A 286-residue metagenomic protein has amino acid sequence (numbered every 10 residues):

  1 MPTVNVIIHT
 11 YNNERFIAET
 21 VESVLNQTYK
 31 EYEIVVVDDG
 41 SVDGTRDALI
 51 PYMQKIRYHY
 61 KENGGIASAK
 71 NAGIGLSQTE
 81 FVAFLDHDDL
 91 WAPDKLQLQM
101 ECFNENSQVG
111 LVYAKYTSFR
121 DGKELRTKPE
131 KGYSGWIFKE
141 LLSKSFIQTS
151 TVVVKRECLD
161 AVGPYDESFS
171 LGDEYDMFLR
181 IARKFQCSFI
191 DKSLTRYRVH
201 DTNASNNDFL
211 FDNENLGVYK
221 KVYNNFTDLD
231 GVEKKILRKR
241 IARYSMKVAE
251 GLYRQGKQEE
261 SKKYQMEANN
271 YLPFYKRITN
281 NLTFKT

Functional and structural regions predicted by a protein language model:
M1-L25: N-proximal low-complexity "stem/linker" segments adjacent to membrane-targeting elements
R15-A18, G40-P51, L90, D94: Acidic helix N-cap motif at the loop->helix transition within catalytic regions of sugar-transfer enzymes
S23, K30, D38-D47, D86: A conserved acidic beta->alpha catalytic loop
K61-S77, L98: Glycine-rich, basic loop-to-helix element that forms the pyrophosphate-binding segment of sugar-nucleotide handling
G75, A114, K131-V218: Conserved nucleotide-sugar donor-binding catalytic segment
V82: Short aromatic/hydrophobic "clamp" motif used to bind/position activated sugar donors
D94-R126: Conserved donor NDP-sugar-binding/catalytic core segment of glycosyltransferases
V199-T286: C-terminal subregions of glycosyltransferases and related glycan-biosynthesis enzymes
